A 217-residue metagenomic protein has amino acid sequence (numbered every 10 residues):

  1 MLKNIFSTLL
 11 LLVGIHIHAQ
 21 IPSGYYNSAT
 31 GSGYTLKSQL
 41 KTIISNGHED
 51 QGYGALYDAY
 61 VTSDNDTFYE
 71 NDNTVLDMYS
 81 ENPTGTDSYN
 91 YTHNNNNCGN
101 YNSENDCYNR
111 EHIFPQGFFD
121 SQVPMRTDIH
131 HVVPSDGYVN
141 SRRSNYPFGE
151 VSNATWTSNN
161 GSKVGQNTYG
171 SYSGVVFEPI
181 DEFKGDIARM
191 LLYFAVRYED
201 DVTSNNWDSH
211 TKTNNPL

Functional and structural regions predicted by a protein language model:
M1-P22: Bacterial Sec-dependent N-terminal signal peptides
T8, L12, G47-Q51, G85 (+3 more regions): Short secondary-structure junctions and interdomain/linker hinges
L12, E70-N71, S103, Y108: A generic structural signal for short, non-catalytic loop/turn and secondary-structure boundary residues
A19-T86: N-terminal module-boundary/linker segments of secreted carbohydrate-active enzymes
A55-T67, N95-N102, F177-I180: Intrinsically disordered, low-complexity boundary segments flanking structured domains
D72-N90, D200-L217: Compositionally biased, low-hydrophobicity segments enriched in charged and small polar residues
L76-N100, D106, D136: Short cysteine-rich loop/turn motifs with clustered Cys
C98-N109, I113-L217: Domain-level detector of nuclease and nuclease-like folds in predominantly extracellular/periplasmic contexts
